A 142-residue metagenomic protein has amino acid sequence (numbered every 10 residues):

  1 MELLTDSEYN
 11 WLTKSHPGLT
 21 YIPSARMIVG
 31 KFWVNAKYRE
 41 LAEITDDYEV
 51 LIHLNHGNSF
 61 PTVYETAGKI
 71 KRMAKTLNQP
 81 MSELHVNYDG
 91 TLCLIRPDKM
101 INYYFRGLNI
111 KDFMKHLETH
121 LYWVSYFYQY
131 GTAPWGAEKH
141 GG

Functional and structural regions predicted by a protein language model:
M1-D47, G57-G142: UBC/E2-like fold recognition across ubiquitin and ubiquitin-like conjugation systems, capturing catalytically active
